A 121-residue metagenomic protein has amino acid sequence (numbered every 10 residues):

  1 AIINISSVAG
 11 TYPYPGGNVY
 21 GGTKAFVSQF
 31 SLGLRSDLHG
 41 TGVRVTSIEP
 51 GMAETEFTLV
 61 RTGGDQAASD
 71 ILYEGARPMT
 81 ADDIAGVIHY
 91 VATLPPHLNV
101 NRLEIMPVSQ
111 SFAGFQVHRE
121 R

Functional and structural regions predicted by a protein language model:
A1, R44-T46: Structural signature of beta-strand start/N-cap positions in the alpha/beta core of ABC transporter nucleotide-binding
S7: Residue(s) in the substrate-gating loop at a strand-loop-helix junction that position the organic substrate next
Y12-N18, A76: Active-site loop immediately N-terminal to the catalytic Tyr-X3-Lys motif of short-chain dehydrogenase/reductase
Y20, S28: Catalytic tyrosine of NAD(P)H-dependent dehydrogenase/reductases that use a Tyr as the general acid/base
T23: Active-site helix of classical SDR
S36-H39: Alpha-helical segment proximal to the catalytic Tyr-Lys
S47-G51, Q66-G114: C-terminal helical subdomain
P50-V60: Short, flexible catalytic-loop segment of classical short-chain dehydrogenase/reductase
